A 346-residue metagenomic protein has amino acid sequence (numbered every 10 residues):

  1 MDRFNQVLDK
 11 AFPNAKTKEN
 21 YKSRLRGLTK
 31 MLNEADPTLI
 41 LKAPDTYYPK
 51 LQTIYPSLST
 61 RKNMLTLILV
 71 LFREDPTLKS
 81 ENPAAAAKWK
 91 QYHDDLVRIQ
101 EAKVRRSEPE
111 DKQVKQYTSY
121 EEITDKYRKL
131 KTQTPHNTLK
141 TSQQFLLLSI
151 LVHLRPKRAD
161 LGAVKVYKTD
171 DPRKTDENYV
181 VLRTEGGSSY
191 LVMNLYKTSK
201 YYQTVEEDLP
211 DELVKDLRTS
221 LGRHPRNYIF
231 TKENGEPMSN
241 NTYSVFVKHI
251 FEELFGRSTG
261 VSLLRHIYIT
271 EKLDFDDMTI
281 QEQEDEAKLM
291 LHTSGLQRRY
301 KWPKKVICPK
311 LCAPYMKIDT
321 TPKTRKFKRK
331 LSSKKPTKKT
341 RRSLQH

Functional and structural regions predicted by a protein language model:
N5-Y92, L96, S262-I267, M290-T293: Non-catalytic DNA-binding core/recognition domains of DNA-processing enzymes
S80-Q133: Flexible interdomain linker/hinge and immediately adjacent N-terminus of the catalytic tyrosine-recombinase domain
E122-D160: Basic, Lys/Arg- and aromatic-enriched nucleic-acid-binding interface segment
A163-D211: Conserved tyrosine-mediated DNA breakage-rejoining catalytic core shared by Y-recombinases
V205-Y268, L273: Active-site/catalytic core of tyrosine-dependent DNA strand-transfer enzymes
L263-H292: C-terminal catalytic core of tyrosine-transesterase DNA break-rejoin enzymes
F275-D277, K288-T320: Catalytic-site neighborhood detector that most strongly recognizes the C-terminal catalytic loop/helix of tyrosine
P309-R342, H346: C-terminal secondary-structure termini that scaffold catalytic or DNA-interacting sites
